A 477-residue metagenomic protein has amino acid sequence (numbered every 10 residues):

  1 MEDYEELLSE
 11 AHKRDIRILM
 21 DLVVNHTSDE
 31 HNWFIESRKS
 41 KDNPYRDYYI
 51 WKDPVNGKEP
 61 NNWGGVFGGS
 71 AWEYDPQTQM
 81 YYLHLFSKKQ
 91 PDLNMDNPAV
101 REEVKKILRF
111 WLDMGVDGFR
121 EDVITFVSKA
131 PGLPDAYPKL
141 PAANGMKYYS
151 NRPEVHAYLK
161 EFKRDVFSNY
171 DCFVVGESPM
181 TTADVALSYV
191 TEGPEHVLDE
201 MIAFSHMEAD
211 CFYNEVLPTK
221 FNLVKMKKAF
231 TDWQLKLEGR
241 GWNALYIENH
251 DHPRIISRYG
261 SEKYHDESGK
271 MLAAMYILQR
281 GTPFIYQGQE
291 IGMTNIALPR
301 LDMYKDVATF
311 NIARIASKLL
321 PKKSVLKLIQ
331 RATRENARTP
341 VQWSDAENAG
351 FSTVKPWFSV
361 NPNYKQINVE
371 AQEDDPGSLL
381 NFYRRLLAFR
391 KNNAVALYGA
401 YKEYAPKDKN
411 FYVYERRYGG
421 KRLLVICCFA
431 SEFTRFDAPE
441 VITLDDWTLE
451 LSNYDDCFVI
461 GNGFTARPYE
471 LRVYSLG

Functional and structural regions predicted by a protein language model:
M1-G477: Active-site and adjacent substrate-binding regions of carbohydrate-active enzymes
